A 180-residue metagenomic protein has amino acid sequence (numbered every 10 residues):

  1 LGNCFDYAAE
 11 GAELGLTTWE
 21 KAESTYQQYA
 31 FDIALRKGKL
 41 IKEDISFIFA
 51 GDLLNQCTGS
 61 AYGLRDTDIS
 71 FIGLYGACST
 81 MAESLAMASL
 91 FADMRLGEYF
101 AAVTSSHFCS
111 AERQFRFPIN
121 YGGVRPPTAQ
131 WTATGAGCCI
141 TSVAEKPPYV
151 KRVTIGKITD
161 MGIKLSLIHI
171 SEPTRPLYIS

Functional and structural regions predicted by a protein language model:
L1-N3: N-terminal amphipathic/basic leader segments beginning at the initiator methionine
E10-G15, A61-L74, F117-V124, T159-I163: Glycine/charged-rich beta-loop-alpha catalytic/anionic-binding loops adjacent to active sites
W19-S79: Conserved beta-ketoacyl condensing-enzyme motif
L40-I41, G63-D66, T80, A92-L96 (+2 more regions): Solvent-exposed alpha-helices and their adjacent loops that cap or buttress functional pockets in soluble metabolic
C57-T58, F108-R113, K157-I163: Short, well-ordered, mixed-charge alpha-helical segments that flank or form enzyme active sites
Y75-A102, T141: Active-site-proximal alpha-helical scaffold in enzymes
A82-E83, R113-V150, I163: Glycine-/small-residue-rich "gating" segment that lines the acyl/pantetheine channel and substrate pocket
I168-I179: Single conserved hydrophobic/aromatic residue that forms the stacking wall/gate of nucleotide- or nucleobase-binding
